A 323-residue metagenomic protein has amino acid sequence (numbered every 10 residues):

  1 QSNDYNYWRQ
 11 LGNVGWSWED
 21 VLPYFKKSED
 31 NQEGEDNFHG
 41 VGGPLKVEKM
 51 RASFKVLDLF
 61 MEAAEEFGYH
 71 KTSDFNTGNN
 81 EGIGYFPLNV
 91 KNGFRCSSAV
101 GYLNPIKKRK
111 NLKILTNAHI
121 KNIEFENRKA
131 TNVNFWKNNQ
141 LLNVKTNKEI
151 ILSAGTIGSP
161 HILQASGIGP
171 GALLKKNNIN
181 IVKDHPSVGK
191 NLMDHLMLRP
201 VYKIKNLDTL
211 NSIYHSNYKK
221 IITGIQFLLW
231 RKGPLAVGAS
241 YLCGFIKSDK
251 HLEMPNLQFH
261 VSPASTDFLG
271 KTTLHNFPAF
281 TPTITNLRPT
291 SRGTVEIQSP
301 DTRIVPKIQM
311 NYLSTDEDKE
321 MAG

Functional and structural regions predicted by a protein language model:
S2-Q10, F125, G293-V295, V305-I308: Cytochrome P450 core scaffold surrounding the K-helix E-X-X-R motif and the conserved "meander" helix-loop region
D4-A130, W136, R199-I222: Conserved redox-cofactor binding core of oxidoreductases
Y7, D36, F125, P160-S166 (+2 more regions): Short, solvent-exposed loop/turn and secondary-structure capping segments
L22, S28-T77, G84-F86, G224-G323: FAD-dependent oxidoreductase catalytic-site/capping-region signature
T116, K137, A154-G155, S166: Glycine-rich, N-terminal phosphate-binding loop of Rossmann-like dinucleotide-binding domains
N139-I157: Core beta-strand elements of the Rossmann-like FAD/NAD(P) dinucleotide-binding domain in flavoenzyme oxidoreductases
K148, P160, P170-N276: Mid-to-C-terminal "cap/lid" subdomains and adjacent gly/pro-rich loops that border and regulate access to redox
